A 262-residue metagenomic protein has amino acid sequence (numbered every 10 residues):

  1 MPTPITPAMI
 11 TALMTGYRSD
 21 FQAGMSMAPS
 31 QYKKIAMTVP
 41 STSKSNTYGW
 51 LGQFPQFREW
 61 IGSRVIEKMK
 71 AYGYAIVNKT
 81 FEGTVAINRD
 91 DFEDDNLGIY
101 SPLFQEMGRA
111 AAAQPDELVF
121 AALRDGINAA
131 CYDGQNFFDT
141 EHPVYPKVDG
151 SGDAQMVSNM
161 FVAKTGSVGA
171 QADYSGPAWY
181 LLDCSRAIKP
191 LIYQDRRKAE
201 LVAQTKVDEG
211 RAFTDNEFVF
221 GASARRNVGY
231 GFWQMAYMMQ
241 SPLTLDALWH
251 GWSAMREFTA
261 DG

Functional and structural regions predicted by a protein language model:
M1-A28: N-terminal alpha-helical "arm" segments
P2-I5, E141-G262: Sequence/fold signature of self-assembling virion shell proteins
I5, M9, G73, D91-I99 (+2 more regions): Conserved aromatic-histidine-acidic binding/catalytic patches
P7, D20, M69-K70, T205: Short alpha-helical segments and helix-capping/turn motifs at coil-helix boundaries
P7, R18, N78, L245-L248: Alpha-helix initiation and N-capping motif
A23-K79: Assembly/oligomerization interface modules of large self-assembling protein complexes
Y74-N128, N216-A224: Long, contiguous amphipathic alpha-helices that act as assembly "spine/axial" helices in icosahedral shell and virion
R124-T140: Short, conserved secondary-structure transition motifs
